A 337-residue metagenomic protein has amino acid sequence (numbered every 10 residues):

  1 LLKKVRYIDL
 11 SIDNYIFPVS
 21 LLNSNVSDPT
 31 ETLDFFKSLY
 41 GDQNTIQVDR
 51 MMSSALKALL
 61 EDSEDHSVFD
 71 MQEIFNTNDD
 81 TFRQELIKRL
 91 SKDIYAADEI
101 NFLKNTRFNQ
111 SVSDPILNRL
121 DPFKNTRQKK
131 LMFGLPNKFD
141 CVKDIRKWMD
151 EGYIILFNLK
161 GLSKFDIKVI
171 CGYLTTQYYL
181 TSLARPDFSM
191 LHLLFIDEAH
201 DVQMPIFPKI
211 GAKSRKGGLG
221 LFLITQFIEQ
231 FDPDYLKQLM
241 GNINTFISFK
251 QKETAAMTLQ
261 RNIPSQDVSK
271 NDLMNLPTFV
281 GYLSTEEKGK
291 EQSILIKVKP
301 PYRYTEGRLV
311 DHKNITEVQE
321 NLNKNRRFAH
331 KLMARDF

Functional and structural regions predicted by a protein language model:
L1-L219, D232-Y235, D272-P277, G281-E291 (+1 more regions): P-loop NTPase motor domains
D9-L10, T225, F231, I243: Catalytic or ion-translocation cores adjacent to nucleophile or general acid/base/metal-coordination motifs in diverse
P18, F222, I243-I247: Short beta-alpha connecting loops at secondary-structure transitions that line or flank enzyme active sites
Q43-Q47, K209, F231-F337: P-loop NTPase motor core of the ASCE superfamily
G161-S163, F227-E229, E253: Active-site-proximal loop/turn and secondary-structure-junction residues that shape catalytic pockets, frequently
L219, I224-Q230, K250: Conserved H-loop
